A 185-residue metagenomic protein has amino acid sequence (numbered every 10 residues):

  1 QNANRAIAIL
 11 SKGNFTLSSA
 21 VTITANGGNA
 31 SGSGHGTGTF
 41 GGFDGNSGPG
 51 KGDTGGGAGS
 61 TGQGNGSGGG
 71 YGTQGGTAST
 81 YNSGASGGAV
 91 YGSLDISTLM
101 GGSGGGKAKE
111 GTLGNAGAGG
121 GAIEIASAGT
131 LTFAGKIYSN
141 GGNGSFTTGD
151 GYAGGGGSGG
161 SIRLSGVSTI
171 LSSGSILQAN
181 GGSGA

Functional and structural regions predicted by a protein language model:
Q1-N2: Structural recognition of beta-strand segments within beta-rich domains
R5-A8, K12-R163, V167-I170, I176-A185: Glycine-centric low-complexity/flexibility signal
